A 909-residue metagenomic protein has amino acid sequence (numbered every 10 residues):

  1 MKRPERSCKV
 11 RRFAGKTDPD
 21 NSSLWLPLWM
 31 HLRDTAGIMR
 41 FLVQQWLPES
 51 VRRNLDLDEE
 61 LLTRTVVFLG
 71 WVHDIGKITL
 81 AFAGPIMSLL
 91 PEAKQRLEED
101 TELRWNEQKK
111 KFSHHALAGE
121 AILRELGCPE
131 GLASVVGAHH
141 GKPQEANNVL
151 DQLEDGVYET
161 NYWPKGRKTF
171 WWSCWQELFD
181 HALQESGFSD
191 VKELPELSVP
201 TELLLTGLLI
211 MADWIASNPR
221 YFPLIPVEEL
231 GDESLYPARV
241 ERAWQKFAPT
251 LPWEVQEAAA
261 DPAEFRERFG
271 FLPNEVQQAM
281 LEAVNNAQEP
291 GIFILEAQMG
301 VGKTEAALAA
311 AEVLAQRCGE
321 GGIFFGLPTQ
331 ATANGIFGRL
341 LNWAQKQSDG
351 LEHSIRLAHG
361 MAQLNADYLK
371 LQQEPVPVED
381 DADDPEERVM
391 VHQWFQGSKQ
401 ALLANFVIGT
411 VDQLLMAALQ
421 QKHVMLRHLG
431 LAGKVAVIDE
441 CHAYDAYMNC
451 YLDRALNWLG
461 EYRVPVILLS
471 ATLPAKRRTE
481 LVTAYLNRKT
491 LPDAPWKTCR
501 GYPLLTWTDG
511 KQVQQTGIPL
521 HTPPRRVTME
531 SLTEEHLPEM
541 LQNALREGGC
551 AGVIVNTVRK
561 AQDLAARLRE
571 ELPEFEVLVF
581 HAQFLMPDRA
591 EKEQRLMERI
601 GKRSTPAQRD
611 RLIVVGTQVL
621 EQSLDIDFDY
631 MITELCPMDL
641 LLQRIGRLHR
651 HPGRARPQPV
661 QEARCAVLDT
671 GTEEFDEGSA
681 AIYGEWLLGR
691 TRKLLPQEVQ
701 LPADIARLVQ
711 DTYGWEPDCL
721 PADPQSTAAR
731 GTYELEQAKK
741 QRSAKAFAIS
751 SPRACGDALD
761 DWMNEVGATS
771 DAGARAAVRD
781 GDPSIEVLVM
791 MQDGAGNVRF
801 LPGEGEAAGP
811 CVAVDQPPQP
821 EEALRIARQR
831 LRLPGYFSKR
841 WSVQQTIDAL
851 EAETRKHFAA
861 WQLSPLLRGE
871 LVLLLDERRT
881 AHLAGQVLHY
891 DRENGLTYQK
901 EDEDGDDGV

Functional and structural regions predicted by a protein language model:
K2-E257: Accessory nucleic-acid engagement/destabilization modules that flank
L132, R478, E535, E539-Q542 (+3 more regions): C-terminal helicase lobe and adjacent C-terminal extensions/tails of nucleic-acid helicase motors
A259-E296: Conserved pre-motif I regulatory segment
E289-A311, Y444, S470: Walker A/P-loop
G321-A344, L357-Q363, L473-R477, V558: Conserved Walker A/P-loop ATP-binding site and its immediately adjacent core in helicase/helicase-like ATPase domains
L340-N405, V411-L415: A substrate-engagement module of RecA-like helicase motors
L429-V435, H442-Q515: Post-DEXD/H (motif II) to motif III coupling segment of the RecA-like Helicase ATP-binding lobe
T490-A561: Conserved interdomain linker/interface between the two RecA-like ATPase lobes of SF2 helicase motors
